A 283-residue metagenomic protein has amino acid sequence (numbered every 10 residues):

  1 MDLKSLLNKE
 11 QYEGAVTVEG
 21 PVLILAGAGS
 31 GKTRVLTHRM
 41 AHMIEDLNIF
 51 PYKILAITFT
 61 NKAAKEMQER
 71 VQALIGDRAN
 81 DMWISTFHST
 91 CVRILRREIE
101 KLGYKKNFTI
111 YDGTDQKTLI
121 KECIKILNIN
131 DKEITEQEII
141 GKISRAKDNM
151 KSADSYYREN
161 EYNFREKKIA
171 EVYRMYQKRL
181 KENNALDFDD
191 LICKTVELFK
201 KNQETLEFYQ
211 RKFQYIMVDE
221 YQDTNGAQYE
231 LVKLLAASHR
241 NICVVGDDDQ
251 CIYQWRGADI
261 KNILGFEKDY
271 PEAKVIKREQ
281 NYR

Functional and structural regions predicted by a protein language model:
M1-K106, I110, E207, K261: P-loop NTPase Walker
L6-V16, G20-I24, L55, A63-A64 (+2 more regions): Conserved helicase NTPase motor core
V18, A79-M82, E100-D190, F213 (+1 more regions): ATP-hydrolysis module of ASCE/P-loop NTPase motor domains, specifically the Walker B Asp-Glu catalytic pair
M40, A146-K151, M217, A236: Short alpha-helix boundary/capping elements
D46-P51, I75-R78, Y209, T224 (+2 more regions): Conserved catalytic network of the ASCE P-loop NTPase/AAA+ motor domain
T90, K125, D269-Y270: ATPase/helicase motor core of nucleic-acid motors
